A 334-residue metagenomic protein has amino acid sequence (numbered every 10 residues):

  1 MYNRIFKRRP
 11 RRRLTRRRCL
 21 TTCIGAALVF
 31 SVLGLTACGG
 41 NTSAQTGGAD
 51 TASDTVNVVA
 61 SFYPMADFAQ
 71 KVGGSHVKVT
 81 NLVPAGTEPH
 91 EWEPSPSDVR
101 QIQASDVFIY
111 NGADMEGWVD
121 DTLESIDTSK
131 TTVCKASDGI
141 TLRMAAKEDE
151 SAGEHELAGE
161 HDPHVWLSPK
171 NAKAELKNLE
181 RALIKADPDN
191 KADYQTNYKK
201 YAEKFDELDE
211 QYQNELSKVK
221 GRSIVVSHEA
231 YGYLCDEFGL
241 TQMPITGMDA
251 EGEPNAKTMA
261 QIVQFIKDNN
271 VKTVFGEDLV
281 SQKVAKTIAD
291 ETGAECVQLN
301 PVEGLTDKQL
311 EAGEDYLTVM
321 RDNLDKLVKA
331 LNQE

Functional and structural regions predicted by a protein language model:
Y2-R13, T21-G25, G34-E334: Extracytoplasmic metal-acquisition and chelation regions
